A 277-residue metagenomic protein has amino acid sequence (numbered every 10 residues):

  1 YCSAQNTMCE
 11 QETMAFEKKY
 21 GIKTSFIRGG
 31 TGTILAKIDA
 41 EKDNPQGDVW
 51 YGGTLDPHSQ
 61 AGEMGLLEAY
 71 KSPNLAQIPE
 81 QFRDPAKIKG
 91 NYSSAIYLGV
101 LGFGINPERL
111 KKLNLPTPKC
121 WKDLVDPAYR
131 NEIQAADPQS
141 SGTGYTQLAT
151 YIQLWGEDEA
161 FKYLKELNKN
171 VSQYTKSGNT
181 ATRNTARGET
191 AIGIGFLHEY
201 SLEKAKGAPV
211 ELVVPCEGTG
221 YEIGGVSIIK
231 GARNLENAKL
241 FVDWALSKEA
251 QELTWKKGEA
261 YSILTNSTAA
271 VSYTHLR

Functional and structural regions predicted by a protein language model:
Y1-A4, I22-I27: Short, well-ordered beta-strand elements
C2-E10, T31-T33, P45-E189: Extracytoplasmic ligand-binding site segments that recognize negatively charged/polar headgroups
Q11-S25: Short alpha-helix C-terminal cap/hinge motif
D56-Q60, A186, A191-P209: A ligand-binding cleft/hinge motif common to bilobed small-molecule-binding domains
Q77, Y163-N168, Y174-T175, K206-A232 (+1 more regions): Periplasmic-binding protein-like
G104-R109, E222-N234, L253-T254: A bilobed periplasmic-binding-protein/Venus flytrap-type ligand-binding module shared by bacterial periplasmic
K111, A128-A136, W244-T268: Periplasmic-binding protein-like
T274-H275: Conserved small/polar residues in nucleotide/adenosyl-binding loops
